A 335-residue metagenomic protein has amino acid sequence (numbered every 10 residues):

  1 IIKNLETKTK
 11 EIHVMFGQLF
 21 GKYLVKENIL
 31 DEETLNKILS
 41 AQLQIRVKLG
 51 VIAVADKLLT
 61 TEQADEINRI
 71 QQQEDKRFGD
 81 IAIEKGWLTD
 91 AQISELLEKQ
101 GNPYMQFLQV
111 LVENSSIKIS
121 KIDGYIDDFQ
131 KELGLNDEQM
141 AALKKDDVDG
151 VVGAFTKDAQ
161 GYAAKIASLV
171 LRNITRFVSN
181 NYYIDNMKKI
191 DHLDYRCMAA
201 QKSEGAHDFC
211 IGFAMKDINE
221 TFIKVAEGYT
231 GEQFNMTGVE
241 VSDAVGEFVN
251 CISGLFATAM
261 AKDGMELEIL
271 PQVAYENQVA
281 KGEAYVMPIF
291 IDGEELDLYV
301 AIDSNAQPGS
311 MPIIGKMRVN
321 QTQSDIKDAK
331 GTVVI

Functional and structural regions predicted by a protein language model:
I1-V14: Short, Lys/Arg-enriched N-terminal segments with co-localized hydrophobic residues within the first ~10-30 amino acids
V14-F155, R176, E220-T221, G246 (+1 more regions): Non-catalytic accessory regions
P103-Y104, V112-E113, K118-I335: Composition-driven recognition of glycine/serine/threonine/acidic- and proline-rich low-complexity segments and repeats
